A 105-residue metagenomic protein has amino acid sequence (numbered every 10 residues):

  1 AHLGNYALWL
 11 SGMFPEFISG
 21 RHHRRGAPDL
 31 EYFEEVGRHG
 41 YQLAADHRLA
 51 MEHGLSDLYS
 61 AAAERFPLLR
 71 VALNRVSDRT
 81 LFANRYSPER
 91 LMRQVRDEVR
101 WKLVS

Functional and structural regions predicted by a protein language model:
A1-R96: Selected N-terminal structured segments and early membrane-anchoring regions
V104-S105: Helix-rich, well-folded core regions that mediate interactions or catalysis
